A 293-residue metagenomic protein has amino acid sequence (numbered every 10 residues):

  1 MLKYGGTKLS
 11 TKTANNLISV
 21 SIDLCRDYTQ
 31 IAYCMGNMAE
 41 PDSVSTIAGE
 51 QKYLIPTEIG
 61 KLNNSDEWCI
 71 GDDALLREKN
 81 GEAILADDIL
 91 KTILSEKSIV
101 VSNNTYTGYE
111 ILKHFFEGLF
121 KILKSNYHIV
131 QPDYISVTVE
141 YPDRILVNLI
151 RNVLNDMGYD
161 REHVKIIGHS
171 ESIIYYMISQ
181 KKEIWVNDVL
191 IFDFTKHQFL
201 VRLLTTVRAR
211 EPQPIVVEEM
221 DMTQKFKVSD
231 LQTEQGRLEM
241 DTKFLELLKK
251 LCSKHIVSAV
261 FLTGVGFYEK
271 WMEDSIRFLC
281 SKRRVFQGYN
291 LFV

Functional and structural regions predicted by a protein language model:
M1-S98, N155, H163-I167, E171-Y175 (+1 more regions): Early-domain small/polar-rich strand-loop-helix modules and first-structured segments of the mature chain
A14-N15, T105, I129-P132, I184-N187: Short helix-loop-beta connector
N15, S21-Y28, E183-L200, T205-V207 (+2 more regions): A short acidic Gly-Thr/Ser loop motif
S45-T138, V216-V257: Conserved phosphate-binding loops in N-terminal lobes of ATP-dependent enzymes of the actin/Hsp70/sugar-kinase
E110-I178, G288-F292: Active-site neighborhood for divalent-cation/phosphate handling
Y127, P142-I145, L149-R161, I174-R202 (+2 more regions): ATP/nucleotide-binding catalytic cores
I135-V147, L251-L279, R283-Y289: Glycine-rich phosphate-binding loops at beta-strand->alpha-helix junctions
I174, N187-L190, F194-L200, L204-D230 (+1 more regions): Internal metal/ion-chelating core segments
